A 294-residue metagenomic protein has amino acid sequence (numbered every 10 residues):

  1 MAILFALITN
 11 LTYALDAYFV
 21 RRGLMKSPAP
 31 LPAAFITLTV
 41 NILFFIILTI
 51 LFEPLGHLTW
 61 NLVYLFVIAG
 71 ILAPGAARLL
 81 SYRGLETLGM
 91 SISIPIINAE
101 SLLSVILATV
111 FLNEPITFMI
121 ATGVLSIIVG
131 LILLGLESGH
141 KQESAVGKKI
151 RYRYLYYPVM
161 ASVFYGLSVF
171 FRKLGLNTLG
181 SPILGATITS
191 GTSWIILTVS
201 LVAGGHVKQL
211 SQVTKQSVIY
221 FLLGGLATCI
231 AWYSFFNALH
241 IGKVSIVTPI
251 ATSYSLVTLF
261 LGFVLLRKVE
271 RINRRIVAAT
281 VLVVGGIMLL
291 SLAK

Functional and structural regions predicted by a protein language model:
M1-I68, G75-L88, V129-I132, L136-V159 (+5 more regions): Membrane-interface interhelical linkers
I8, F35-I36, I96-A99, F118-T122 (+3 more regions): Hydrophobic core positions of alpha-helical segments in small-molecule transporters and transporter systems
A14, I46, I71-G75, L102-I106 (+6 more regions): Hydrophobic/small/kink-forming positions within alpha-helical transmembrane segments of polytopic membrane proteins
P28-A29, G89-M90, L112, I116 (+2 more regions): A helix-boundary/kink motif common to multi-pass secondary transporters, especially Major Facilitator Superfamily
P32-A34, S93, L184-A186: Juxtamembrane helix-start motifs in multi-pass secondary transporters
L38-I42, N98-L102, V124-I127, L131 (+4 more regions): Residue-level recognition of pore/gate-forming positions within transmembrane alpha-helices of multi-pass
S81, L102-T122, I132, L256-V277: C-terminal transmembrane-helix exit sites in multi-pass transporters
I150-L184: Selected transmembrane alpha-helices and immediately adjacent juxtamembrane segments of polytopic inner-membrane
